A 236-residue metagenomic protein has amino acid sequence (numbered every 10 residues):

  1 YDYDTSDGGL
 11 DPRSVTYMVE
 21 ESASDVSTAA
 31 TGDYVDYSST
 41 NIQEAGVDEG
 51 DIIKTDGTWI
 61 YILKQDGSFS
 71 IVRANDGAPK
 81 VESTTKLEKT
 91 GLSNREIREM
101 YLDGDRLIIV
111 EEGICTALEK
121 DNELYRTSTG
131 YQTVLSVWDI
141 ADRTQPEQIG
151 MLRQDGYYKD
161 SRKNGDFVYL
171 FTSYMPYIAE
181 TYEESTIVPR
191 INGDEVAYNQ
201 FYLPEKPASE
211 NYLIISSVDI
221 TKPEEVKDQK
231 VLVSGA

Functional and structural regions predicted by a protein language model:
Y1-A236: Beta-sheet-rich non-transmembrane sensory/scaffold domains
